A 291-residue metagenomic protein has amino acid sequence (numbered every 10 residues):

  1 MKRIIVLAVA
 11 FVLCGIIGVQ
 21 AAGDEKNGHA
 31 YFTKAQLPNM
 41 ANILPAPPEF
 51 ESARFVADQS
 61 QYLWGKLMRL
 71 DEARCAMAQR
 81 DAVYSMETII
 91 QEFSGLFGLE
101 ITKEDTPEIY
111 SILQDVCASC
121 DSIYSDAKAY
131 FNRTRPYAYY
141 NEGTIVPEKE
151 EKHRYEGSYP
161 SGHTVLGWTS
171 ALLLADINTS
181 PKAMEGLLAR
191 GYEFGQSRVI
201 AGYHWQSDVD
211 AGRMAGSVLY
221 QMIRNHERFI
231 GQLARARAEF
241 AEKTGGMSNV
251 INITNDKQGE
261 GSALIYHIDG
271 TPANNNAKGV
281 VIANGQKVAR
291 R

Functional and structural regions predicted by a protein language model:
M1-I4: Positively charged n-region of N-terminal signal peptides that target proteins for export
A8-G15: Bacterial N-terminal signal peptides
I16-A21: Sec/Tat signal peptide C-region and signal peptidase I cleavage site
A22-I200, M222-Q232, A238, E242-T244: Hydrophobic alpha-helical bundle signature of multipass membrane enzymes
G202-R213: Short acidic/histidine-rich active-site segments
G246-D269: Residue-level detector of functionally pivotal "anchor" positions at catalytic/ligand-binding pockets or at interdomain
V280-R291: C-terminal tail/sorting-segment detector
